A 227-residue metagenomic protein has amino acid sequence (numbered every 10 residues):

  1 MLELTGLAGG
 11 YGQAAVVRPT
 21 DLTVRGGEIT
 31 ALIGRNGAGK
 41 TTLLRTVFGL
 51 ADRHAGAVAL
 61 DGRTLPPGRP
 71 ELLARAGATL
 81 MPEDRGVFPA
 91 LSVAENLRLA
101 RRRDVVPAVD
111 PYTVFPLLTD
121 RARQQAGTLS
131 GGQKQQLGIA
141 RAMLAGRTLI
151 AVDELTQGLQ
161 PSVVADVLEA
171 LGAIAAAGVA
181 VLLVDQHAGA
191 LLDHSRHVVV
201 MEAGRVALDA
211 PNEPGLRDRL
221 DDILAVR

Functional and structural regions predicted by a protein language model:
I33-R35: The feature captures the beta-strand-to-loop junction immediately N-terminal to the Walker
F48: Helix-to-loop junction immediately C-terminal to a conserved catalytic motif
G56-L65, A76, V106-T113, L208-A210: Conserved ABC transporter NBD signature motif
T64-R85, A108, D120-R123, G215-L220: ABC ATPase NBD coupling module
Q125-L129: Conserved ABC ATPase signature
A142-M143: ABC ATPase C-loop
E154-L155: Walker B catalytic motif
D185-Q186: H-loop/switch region of ABC-family ATPase nucleotide-binding domains
